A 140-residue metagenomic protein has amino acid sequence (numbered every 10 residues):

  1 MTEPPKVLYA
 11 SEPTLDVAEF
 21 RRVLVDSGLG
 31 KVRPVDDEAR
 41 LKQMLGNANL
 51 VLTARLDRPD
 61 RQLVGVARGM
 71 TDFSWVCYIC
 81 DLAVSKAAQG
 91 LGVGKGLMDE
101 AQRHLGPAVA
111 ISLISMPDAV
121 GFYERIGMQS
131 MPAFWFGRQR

Functional and structural regions predicted by a protein language model:
M1-D36, F134: Short amphipathic alpha-helix that is part of the acyltransferase structural core
L15, S74, P117-G121: Short alpha-helical
K42-T53, V109-A110: A short helix-loop-beta-strand connector motif used in the catalytic cores of GNAT acetyltransferases and, in some
T53, D60-T71, V76-A83: Conserved beta-strand in the GNAT
V84, G90-R103: Conserved acetyl-CoA-binding loop-helix of GNAT-fold acetyltransferases
K95, P107-R140: Conserved active-site alpha-helix within GNAT-family acetyltransferase domains
